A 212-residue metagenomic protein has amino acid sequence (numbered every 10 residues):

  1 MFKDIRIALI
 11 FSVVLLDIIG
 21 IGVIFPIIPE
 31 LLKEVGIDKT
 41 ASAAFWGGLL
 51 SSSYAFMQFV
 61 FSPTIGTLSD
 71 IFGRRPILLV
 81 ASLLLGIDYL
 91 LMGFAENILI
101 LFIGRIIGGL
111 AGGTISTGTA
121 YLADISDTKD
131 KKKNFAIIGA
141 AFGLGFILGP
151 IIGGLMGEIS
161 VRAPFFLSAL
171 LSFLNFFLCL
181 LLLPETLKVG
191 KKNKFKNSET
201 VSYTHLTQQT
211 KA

Functional and structural regions predicted by a protein language model:
D4-P29: Pair of pore-lining "gating" transmembrane helices in MFS-fold secondary transporters
L49-I65: Central cavity-lining transmembrane alpha-helices of secondary-active solute carriers, predominantly the Major
V60-M92, E96: Conserved MFS/SLC helix-loop-helix module at the cytosolic interface between two early adjacent transmembrane helices
D88, L99-I107: Paired small-residue
G104-G143: Cytoplasmic helix-loop-helix junction between adjacent transmembrane helices in 12-TM secondary transporters
F142-L180: Helix-loop-helix hairpin linking two adjacent transmembrane segments in secondary transporters
L181-Y203: Flexible cytoplasmic inter-helical loops of multi-pass small-molecule transporters
T204-T210: Conserved small/polar residues in nucleotide/adenosyl-binding loops
